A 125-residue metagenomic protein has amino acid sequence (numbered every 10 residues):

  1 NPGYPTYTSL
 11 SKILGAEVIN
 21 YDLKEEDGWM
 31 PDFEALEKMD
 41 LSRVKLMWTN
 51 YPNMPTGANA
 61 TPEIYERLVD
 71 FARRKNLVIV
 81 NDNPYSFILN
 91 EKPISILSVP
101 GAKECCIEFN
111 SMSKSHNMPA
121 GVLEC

Functional and structural regions predicted by a protein language model:
N1-A16: Substrate-binding/gating loop at the entrance of the active-site cleft, primarily in PLP-dependent aminotransferase-like
P2, P52, S111: Flexible loop residues that form catalytic and substrate-binding hotspots at small-molecule/glycan-binding clefts
Y4, E25-D27, S113: Residue-level detector of flexible, active-site-proximal loop/helix-junction positions within diverse enzyme catalytic
P5-T6, E63, E91, E104: Short alpha-helical
L10, K38, S98-V99, H116: Short secondary-structure boundary/capping segments
E17-I19, C105: Conserved beta-strand segments of alpha/beta enzyme cores
I19, L23-I94: Active-site phosphate-binding strand-loop segment of PLP-dependent enzymes
V99-C125: Active-site PLP attachment segment
